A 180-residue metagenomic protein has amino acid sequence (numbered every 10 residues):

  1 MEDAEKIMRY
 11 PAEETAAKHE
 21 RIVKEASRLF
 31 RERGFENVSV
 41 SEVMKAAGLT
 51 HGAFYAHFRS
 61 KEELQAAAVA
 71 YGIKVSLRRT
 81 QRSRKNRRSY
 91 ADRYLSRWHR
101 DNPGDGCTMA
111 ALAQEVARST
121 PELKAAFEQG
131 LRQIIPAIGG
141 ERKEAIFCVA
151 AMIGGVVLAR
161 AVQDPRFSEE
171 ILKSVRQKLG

Functional and structural regions predicted by a protein language model:
M1-T15: N-terminal intrinsically disordered/low-complexity leader segments
R21, E25-E63: Helix-turn-helix
E25-E32, R79, A151-L158: Solvent-exposed, amphipathic alpha-helical segments
A66-R93: Amphipathic alpha-helical linker/stalk segments
S76-K85, Q133-E141, L179: Alpha-helix C-terminal capping segments
R84-A110, A117-E122: Helical hydrophobic small-molecule/effector-binding pocket
T120-L131, G139-G180: Hydrophobic/aromatic-rich alpha-helical bundle segments in the mid-to-C-terminal region
